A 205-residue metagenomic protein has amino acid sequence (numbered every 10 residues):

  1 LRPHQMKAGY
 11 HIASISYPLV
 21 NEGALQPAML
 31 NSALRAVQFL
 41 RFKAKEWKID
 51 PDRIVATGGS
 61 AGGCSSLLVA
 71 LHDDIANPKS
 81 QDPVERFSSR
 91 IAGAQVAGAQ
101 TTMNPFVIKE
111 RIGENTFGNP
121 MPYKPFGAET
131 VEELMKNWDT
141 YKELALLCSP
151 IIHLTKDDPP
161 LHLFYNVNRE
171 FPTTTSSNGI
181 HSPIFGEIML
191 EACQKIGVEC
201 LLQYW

Functional and structural regions predicted by a protein language model:
L1-S14: Short amphipathic alpha-helix adjacent to the substrate-entry channel of hydrolases
A13-P51, S182: Catalytic nucleophile-loop/oxyanion-hole region of alpha/beta-hydrolase and closely related hydrolase-like folds
R35-E114: Primarily recognizes the serine-hydrolase "nucleophile elbow" in alpha/beta-hydrolase and SGNH/GDSL folds
H72-I75, P105-P159, H181: Mobile cap/lid helix-loop segments that gate and shape the active-site cleft of serine hydrolases
F87-A92, T155-L161, I196-E199: Short, proline-enriched alpha-helix->beta-strand connector loops that line the catalytic pocket of alpha/beta-hydrolase
L163-Y165: Short beta-strand/loop motif that positions the catalytic acidic residue of the alpha/beta-hydrolase fold
E170-E187: Conserved alpha/beta-hydrolase "acid-adjacent" motif
E187-W205: Catalytic histidine neighborhood in serine/cysteine hydrolases with alpha/beta-hydrolase-type architecture
